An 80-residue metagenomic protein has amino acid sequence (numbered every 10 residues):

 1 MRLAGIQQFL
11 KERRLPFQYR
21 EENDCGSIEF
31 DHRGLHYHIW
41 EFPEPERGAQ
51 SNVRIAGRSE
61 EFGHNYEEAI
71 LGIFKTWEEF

Functional and structural regions predicted by a protein language model:
M1-H32, N52-L71, K75, E79: Negatively charged, low-complexity tracts enriched in Asp/Glu with abundant Ser/Thr
H36-A56: Short, conserved beta-strand/beta-arch hydrophobic-aromatic motifs that form part of recognition grooves or interface
